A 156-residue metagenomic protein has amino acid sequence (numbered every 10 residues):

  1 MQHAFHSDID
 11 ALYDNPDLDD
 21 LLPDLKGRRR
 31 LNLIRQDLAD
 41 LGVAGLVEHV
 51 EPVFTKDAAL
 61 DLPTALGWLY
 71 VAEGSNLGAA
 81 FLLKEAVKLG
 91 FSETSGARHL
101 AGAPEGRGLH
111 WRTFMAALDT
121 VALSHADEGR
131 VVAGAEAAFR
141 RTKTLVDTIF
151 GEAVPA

Functional and structural regions predicted by a protein language model:
M1-A156: Metal- and O2-centered redox machinery and metal/ROS homeostasis
